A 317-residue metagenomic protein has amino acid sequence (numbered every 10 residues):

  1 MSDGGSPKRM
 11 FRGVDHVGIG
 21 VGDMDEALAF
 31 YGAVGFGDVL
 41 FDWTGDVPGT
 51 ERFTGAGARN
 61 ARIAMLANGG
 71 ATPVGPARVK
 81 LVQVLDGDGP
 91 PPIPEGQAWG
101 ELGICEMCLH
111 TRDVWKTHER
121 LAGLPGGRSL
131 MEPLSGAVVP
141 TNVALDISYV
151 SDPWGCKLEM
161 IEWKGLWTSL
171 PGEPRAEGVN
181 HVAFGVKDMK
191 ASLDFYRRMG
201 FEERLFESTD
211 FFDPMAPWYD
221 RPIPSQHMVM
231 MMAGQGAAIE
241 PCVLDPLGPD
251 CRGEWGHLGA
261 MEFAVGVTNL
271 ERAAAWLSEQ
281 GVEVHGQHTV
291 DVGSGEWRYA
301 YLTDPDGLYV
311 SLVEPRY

Functional and structural regions predicted by a protein language model:
S2-M10, F41-W43, K80, C108-R175 (+5 more regions): Vicinal oxygen chelate
G13, R59-N60, G103, A144 (+4 more regions): Exposed loop/turn and edge beta-strand positions of beta-sandwich/beta-sheet ligand-binding modules
V14, G18-V21, Y31, P76-V82 (+7 more regions): Short, structured motif recognition centered on aromatic/hydrophobic residues
G20-G75, T141-V143, F184-G236, R272-A273 (+2 more regions): Core segments of cupin and vicinal oxygen chelate
G37-V39, W43-A58, R62-P140: Ordered, small/hydrophobic-rich secondary-structure cores
V47-R52, D88-P94, G165-S169, F212-P217 (+1 more regions): A short, acidic/glycine-rich surface segment
I93-G100, G256, A264, A273: Long, charged/polar, surface-exposed segments that mediate recognition or autoinhibition
